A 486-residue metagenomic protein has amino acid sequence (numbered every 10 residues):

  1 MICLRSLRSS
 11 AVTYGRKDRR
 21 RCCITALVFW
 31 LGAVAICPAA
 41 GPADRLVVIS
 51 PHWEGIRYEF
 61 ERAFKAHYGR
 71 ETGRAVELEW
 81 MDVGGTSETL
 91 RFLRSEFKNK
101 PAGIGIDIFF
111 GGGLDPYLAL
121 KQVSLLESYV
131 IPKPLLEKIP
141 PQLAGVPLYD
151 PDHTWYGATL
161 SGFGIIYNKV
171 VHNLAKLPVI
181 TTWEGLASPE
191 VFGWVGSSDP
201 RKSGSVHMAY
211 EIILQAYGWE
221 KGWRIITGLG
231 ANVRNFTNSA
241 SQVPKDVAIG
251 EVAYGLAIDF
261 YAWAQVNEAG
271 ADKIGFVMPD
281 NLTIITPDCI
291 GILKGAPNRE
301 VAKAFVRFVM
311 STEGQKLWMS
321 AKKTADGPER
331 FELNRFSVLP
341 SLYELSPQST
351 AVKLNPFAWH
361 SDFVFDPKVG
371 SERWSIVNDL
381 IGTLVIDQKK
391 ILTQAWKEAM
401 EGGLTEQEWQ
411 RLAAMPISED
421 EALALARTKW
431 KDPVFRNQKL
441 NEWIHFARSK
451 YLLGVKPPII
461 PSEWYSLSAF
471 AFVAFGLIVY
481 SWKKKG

Functional and structural regions predicted by a protein language model:
A40-A119, P244: Early extracytoplasmic/lumenal segment of secretory-pathway proteins
K98-F109, E127-K169, E184, N281: A structural signal for short loop-to-beta-strand junctions that line the ligand-binding cleft of periplasmic/secreted
L120-Y129, P151, Q265-M278: Ligand-binding "clamshell"
K138, S161, I225-G230, F236 (+3 more regions): Periplasmic-binding protein-like
I166-V171, I285-E300, L317-W318: A bilobed periplasmic-binding-protein/Venus flytrap-type ligand-binding module shared by bacterial periplasmic
S198, F308-L333: Periplasmic-binding protein-like
I212-F276, K316: Ligand-binding pocket segment of bilobal, Venus flytrap-like solute-binding proteins
L392-G486: C-terminal non-catalytic accessory extensions
